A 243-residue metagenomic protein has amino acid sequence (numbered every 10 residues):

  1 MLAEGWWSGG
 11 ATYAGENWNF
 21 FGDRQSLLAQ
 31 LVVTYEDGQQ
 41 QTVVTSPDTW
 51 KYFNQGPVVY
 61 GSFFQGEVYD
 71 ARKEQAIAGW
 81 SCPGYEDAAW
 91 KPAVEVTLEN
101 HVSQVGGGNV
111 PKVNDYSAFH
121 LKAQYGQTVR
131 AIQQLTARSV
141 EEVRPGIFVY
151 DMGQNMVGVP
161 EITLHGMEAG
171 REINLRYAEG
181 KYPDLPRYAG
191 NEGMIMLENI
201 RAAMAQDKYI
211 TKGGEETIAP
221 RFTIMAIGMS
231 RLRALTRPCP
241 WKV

Functional and structural regions predicted by a protein language model:
M1-V243: Extracellular/oxidizing-compartment recognition motifs
